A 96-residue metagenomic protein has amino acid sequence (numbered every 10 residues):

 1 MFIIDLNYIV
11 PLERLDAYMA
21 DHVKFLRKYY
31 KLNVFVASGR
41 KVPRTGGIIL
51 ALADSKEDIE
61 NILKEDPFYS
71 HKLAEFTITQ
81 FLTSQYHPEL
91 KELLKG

Functional and structural regions predicted by a protein language model:
M1-G96: Conserved, structured core segments of small domains
